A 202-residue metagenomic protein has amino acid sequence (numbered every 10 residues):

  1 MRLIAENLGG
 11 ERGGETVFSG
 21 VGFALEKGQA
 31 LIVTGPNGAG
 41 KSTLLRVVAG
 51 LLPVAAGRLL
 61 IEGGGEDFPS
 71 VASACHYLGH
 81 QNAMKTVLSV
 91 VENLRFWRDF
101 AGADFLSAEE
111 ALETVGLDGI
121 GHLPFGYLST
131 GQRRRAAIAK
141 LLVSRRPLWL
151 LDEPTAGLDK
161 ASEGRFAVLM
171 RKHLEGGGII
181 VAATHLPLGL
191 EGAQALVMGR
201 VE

Functional and structural regions predicted by a protein language model:
A49: Helix-to-loop junction immediately C-terminal to a conserved catalytic motif
V54-S73: Conserved ABC transporter NBD signature motif
Q81, T86-G102: Q-loop/switch helix immediately C-terminal to the Walker
L106-G121: Conserved ABC ATPase "signature" region
P124-G131: Conserved ABC ATPase signature
I138, G177: Hydrophobic anchor residue at the start of the ABC signature
V143-P147: A short, proline-enriched helix->beta-strand linker immediately N-terminal to the Walker B motif in ABC-type P-loop
W149-E153: Catalytic Walker B motif of ABC-type/P-loop ATPase nucleotide-binding domains
